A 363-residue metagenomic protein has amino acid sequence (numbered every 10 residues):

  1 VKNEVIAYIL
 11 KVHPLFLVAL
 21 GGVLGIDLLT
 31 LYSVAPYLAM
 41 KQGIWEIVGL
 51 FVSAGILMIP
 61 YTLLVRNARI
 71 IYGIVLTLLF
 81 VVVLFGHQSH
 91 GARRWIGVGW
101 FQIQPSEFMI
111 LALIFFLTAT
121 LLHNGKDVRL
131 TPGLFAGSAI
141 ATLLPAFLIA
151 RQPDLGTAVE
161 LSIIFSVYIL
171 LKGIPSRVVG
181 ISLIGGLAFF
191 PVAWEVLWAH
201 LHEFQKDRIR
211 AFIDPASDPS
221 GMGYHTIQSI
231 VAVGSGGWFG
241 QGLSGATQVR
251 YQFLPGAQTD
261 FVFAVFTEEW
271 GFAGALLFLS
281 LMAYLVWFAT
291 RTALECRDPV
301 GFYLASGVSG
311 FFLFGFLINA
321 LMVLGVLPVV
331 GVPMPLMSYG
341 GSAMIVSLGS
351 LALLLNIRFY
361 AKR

Functional and structural regions predicted by a protein language model:
V1, L31, L317-R363: A juxtamembrane structural motif centered on a specific transmembrane helix
V1-L20, L64: N-terminal membrane topogenic signal
I6-K11, R69-T77, V231-W238: Alpha-helical transmembrane segments of integral membrane proteins, especially early/N-terminal helices
F16-H225, A264-G325, G349, L353: Hydrophobic alpha-helical transmembrane segments of multi-pass inner membrane proteins, especially in bacterial systems
D154-V159, Q241-A246, A257-T259, L276 (+3 more regions): Transmembrane helix boundary and interhelical junction motifs in multipass membrane proteins
G221-S244: Extracytosolic (periplasmic/ER-lumenal) interhelical loops and adjacent juxtamembrane/interface segments of multi-pass
G237-A273, A293: Long extracytoplasmic/lumenal interhelical loops at the membrane interface of multi-pass membrane proteins
